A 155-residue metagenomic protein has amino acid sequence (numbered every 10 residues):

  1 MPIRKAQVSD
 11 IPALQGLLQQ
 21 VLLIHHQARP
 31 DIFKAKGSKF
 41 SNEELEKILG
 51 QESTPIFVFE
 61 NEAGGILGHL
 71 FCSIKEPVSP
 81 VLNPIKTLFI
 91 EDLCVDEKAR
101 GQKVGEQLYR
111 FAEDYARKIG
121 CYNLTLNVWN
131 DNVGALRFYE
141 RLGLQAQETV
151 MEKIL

Functional and structural regions predicted by a protein language model:
P2-G16, H25: A short beta-loop-alpha structural element at the N-terminal edge of CoA-dependent acyl/N-acetyltransferase catalytic
L23-L45: Conserved GNAT-fold acetyl-CoA-binding loop/helix
E43-V58, F89: A short helix-loop-beta-strand connector motif used in the catalytic cores of GNAT acetyltransferases and, in some
V58, G65-I74, C94: Conserved beta-strand in the GNAT
D92-V95, G101-D114, R141: Conserved acetyl-CoA-binding loop-helix of GNAT-fold acetyltransferases
E106, R110, K118, N130-E148: Conserved active-site alpha-helix within GNAT-family acetyltransferase domains
A116-N127: Conserved GNAT acetyl-CoA-binding A-motif
T125-A135, E152-L155: Conserved beta-strand-loop-alpha-helix junction that forms the acyl-donor binding cleft
